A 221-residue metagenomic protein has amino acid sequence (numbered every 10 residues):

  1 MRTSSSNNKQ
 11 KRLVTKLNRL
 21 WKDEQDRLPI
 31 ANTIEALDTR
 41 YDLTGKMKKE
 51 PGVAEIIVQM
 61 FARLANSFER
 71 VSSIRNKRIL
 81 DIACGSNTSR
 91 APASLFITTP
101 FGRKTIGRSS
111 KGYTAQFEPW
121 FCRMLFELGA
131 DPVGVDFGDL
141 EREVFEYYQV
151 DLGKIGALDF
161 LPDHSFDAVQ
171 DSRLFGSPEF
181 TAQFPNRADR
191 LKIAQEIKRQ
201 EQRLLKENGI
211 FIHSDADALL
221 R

Functional and structural regions predicted by a protein language model:
S6-I74, L95: Class I SAM-dependent methyltransferase Rossmann-like catalytic core, especially the SAM/SAH-binding loop
N76-R78: Nucleotide donor/acceptor-binding cores
L80, G85-G156: Class I SAM-dependent methyltransferase SAM/SAH-binding core
G156-Q170: A short acidic, Gly/Pro-enriched loop at the edge of an enzyme's catalytic core that lines a small-molecule cofactor
D167-L191: A short SAM/SAH-binding and catalytic strip from SAM-dependent methyltransferases
G176, A216-L220: Short "lid" loop at the C-terminus of a central beta-strand within the Rossmann-like core of SAM-dependent
F184-E207: A short glycine-rich, Lys/Arg-flanked "PGG" loop and its adjoining helix->strand segment in the class I
N208-D215: Conserved beta-strand signature within the Rossmann-like core of class I S-adenosyl-L-methionine
